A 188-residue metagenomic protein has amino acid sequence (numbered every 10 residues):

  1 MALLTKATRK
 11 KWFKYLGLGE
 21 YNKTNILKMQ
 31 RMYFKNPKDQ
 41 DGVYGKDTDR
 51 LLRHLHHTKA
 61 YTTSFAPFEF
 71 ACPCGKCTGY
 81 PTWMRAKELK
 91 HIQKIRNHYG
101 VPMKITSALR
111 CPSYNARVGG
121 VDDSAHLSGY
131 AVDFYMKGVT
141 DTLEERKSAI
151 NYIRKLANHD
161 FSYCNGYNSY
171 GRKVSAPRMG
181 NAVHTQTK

Functional and structural regions predicted by a protein language model:
A2-R53: Short acidic, glycine/serine/threonine-rich helix-capping segments at coil-helix boundaries
W12-L18, P37-Q40, C74-R85, M136-T140 (+1 more regions): Second-shell loop/turn segments in exported
Y15, K28-N36, H54-T58, K94-H98 (+3 more regions): Structured segments of extracytoplasmic/periplasmic soluble domains in secreted or envelope-associated proteins
D39-D41, V101-L109, F161-Y170: Surface-exposed patches in mature extracellular/periplasmic domains of secreted proteins
Y44, S107-L109, M136-G138: A mature extracytoplasmic/lumenal domain signature
L51-G100: Active-site acidic/histidine clusters and adjacent loop/turn architecture that either coordinate catalytic ions
K90-G119: Extended, low-complexity, intrinsically disordered C-terminal regulatory tails of eukaryotic serine/threonine kinases
V121-K188: Catalytic cores and adjacent binding grooves of peptidoglycan-active enzymes
